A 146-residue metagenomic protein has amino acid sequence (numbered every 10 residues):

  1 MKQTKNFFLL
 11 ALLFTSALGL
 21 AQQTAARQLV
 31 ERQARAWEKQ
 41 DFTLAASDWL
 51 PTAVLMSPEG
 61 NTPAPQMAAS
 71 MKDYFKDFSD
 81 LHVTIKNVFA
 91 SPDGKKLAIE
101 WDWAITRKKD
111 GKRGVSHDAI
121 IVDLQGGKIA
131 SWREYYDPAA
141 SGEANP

Functional and structural regions predicted by a protein language model:
T4, A11-P51, A90, E143-P146: Short, low-complexity N-terminal intrinsically disordered segments enriched in polar/charged residues
Q28, F42-P92: A solvent-exposed, acidic/Ser-Thr-rich amphipathic alpha-helical stretch
Q33, A45-A46, A53, M67 (+5 more regions): Hydrophobic pocket/interface hotspot
M71-K72, I85-F89, W103, H117-D123: Hydrophobic/aromatic beta-strand elements that line small-molecule binding cavities or substrate pockets in beta-rich
D77-F78, I105-G114: Short, cysteine-centered beta-strand-loop-beta hairpins and adjacent loop/turn segments enriched in charged/polar
G94-W103: A short hydrophobic beta-strand element
H117-N145: Short beta-strand edge/turn micro-motifs at domain boundaries
